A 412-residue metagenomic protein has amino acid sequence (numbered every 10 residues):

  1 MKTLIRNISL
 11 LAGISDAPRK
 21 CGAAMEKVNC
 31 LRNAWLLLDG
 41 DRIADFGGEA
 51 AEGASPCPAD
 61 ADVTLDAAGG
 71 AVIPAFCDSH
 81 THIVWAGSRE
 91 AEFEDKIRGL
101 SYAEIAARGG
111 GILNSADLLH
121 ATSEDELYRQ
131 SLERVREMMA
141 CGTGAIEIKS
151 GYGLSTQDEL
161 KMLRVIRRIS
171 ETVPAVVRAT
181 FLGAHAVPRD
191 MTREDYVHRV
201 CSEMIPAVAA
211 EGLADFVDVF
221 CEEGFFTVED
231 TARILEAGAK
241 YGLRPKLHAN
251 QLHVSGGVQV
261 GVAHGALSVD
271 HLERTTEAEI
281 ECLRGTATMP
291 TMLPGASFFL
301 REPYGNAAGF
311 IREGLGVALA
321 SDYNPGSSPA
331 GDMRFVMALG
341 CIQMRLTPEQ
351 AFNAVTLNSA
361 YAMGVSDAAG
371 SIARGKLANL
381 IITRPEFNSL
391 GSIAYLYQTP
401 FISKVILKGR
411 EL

Functional and structural regions predicted by a protein language model:
M1-P56: N-terminal metal-binding scaffold of metallo-dependent hydrolase/deaminase domains
L4, D62-D66, V405: Conserved beta-strand scaffold positions in the cores of enzyme catalytic domains, especially in NTP/NDP-utilizing
I8, L36, D41, G69 (+14 more regions): Divalent metal-coordination and catalytic microenvironments
A67-Q130: Metal-associated gating/positioning segment near the N- to mid-region
P74, R136, A232, E236 (+4 more regions): Alpha-helical segments flanking ligand/cofactor-binding loops in enzyme cores
G110-Q130, R136, G144-S255: Metal-coordinating catalytic core of metallo-dependent amide/deamination hydrolases
M139, C201, A209-A210, A239 (+3 more regions): Non-catalytic positions within long, well-ordered alpha-helices that form the structural scaffold/packing of enzyme
R244, V254-A369, T383-L390, L396-Y397 (+1 more regions): Active-site-adjacent C-terminal substructures of enzyme catalytic domains
